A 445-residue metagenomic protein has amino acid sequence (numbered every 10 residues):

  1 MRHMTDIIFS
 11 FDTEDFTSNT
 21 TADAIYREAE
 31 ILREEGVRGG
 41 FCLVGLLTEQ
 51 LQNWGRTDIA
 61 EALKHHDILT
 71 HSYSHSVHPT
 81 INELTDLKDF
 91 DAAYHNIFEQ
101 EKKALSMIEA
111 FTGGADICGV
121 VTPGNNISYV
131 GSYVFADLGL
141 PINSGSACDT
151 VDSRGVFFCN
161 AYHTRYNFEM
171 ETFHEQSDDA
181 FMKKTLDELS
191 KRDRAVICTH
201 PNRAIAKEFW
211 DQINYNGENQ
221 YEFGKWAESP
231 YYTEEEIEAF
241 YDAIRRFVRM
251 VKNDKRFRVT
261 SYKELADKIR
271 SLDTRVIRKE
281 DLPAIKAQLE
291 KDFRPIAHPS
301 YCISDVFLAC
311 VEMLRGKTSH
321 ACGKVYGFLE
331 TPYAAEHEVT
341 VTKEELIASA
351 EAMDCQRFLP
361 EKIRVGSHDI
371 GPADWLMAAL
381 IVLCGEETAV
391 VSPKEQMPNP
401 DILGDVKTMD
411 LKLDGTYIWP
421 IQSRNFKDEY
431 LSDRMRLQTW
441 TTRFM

Functional and structural regions predicted by a protein language model:
M1-K64, V196-C198, N202-A204, R256 (+3 more regions): Active-site beta->alpha N-cap acidic-glycine motif
F11-T20, C42-L47, D86-N96, D116-P123 (+2 more regions): The substrate-binding groove and active-site-proximal loops of carbohydrate-active enzymes, especially glycoside
T21-E28, N53-R56, Y94-K102, E175-K184 (+1 more regions): Well-ordered, non-membrane alpha-helical segments in soluble/globular domains
R33-G39, I142-T150, N202-D281: C-terminal domain-boundary segment and adjacent tail
R38-S128, S153-R154, V196-T199, L265-R270 (+4 more regions): Metal-dependent polysaccharide deacetylase catalytic core of the NodB/CE4 family, i.e., the active-site-bearing domain
Q52-N53, V77-P79, A110, G114-N214: Active-site-adjacent pocket scaffolds in enzyme catalytic domains
I296-A297, Y301-E344, M353, I363 (+1 more regions): Polar/charged low-complexity regulatory segments
E345-A373, A379: Amphipathic alpha-helical packing elements
